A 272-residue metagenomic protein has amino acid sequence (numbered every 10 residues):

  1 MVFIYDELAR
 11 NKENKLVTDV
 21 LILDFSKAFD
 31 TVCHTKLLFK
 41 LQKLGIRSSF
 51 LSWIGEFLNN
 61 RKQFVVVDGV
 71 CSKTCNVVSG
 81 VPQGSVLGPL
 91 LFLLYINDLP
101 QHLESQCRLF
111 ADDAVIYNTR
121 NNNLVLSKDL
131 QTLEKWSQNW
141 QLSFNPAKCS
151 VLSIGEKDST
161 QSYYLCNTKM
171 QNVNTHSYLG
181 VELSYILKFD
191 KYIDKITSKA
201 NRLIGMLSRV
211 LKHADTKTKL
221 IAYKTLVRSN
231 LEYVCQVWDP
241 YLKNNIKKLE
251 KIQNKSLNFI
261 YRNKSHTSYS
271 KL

Functional and structural regions predicted by a protein language model:
M1-N11, N123-W140, N201: Inter-domain linker/hinge segments that demarcate the starts of reverse transcriptase and RNase H-type modules
M1-V2, T18-I22, V65-L91, Y117-R120 (+5 more regions): Short, conserved non-catalytic motifs in the polymerase core
M1-V81, N118: Conserved pre-catalytic core of RNA-dependent polymerases
E7-R10, Q63-F64, D98-Q101, S105 (+1 more regions): Conserved helix-loop functional segments at active or binding sites
E13, P89-N118: Active-site palm subdomain of RNA-directed nucleic acid polymerases
T35, E56, L93-N97, T225-S229 (+2 more regions): Short, residue-level hotspots on alpha-helical faces of the histone-fold and other alpha-helical interaction modules
F110-A111, N118-N121, Q138-E156, Y178-L272: Non-catalytic, peripheral interaction segments enriched in hydrophobic/basic residues
K128, S143-T175: Short, conserved micro-motifs composed of acidic
